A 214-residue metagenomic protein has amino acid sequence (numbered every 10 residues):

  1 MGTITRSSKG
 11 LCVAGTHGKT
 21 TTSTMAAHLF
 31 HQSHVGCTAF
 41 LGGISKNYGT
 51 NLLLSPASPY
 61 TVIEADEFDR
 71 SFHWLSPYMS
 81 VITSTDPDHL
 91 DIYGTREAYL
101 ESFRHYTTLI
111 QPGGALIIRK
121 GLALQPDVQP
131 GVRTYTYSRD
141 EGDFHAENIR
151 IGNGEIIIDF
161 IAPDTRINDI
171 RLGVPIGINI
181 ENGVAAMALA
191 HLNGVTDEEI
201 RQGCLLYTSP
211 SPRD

Functional and structural regions predicted by a protein language model:
M1, F40-G42, K120, G131-G152 (+2 more regions): Beta-strand->loop->alpha-helix junctions that form or flank phosphate-binding loops in nucleotide-handling enzymes
M1-K120, L124-R133, V184, A190-H191: Phosphate-binding loop of NTP-binding sites
S7-K9, P163-L172: Glycine/charged-rich beta-loop-alpha catalytic/anionic-binding loops adjacent to active sites
T61, F144, R166-I170: Short beta-strand segments
R150-R166: Acidic-glycine-rich active-site phosphate/pyrophosphate-binding loop
V174-A185, S209: Short glycine/threonine-rich catalytic loop with a Thr-x-Gly-x-Asp
Y207-D214: Conserved small/polar residues in nucleotide/adenosyl-binding loops
